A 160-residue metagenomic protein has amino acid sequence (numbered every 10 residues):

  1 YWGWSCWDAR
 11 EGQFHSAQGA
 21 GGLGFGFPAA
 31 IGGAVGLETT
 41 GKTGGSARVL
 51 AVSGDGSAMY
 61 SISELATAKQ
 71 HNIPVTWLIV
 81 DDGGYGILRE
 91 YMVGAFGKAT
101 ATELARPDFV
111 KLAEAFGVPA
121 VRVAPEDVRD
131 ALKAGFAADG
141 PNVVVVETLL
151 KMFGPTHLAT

Functional and structural regions predicted by a protein language model:
Y1-T160: Thiamine diphosphate
